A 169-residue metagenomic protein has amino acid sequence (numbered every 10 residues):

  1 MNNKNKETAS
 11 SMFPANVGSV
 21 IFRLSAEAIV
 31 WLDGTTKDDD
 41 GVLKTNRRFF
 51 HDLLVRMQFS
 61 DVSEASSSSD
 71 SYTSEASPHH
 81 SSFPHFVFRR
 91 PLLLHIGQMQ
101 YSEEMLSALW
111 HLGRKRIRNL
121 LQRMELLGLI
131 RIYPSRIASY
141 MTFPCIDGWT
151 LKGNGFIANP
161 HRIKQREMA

Functional and structural regions predicted by a protein language model:
M1-E103: Short recognition helix of helix-turn-helix/winged-helix DNA-binding domains
M1-E7, R114-A169: Winged-helix/helix-turn-helix nucleic-acid-interaction surface
L43, L106, R131-Y133: Generic marker of residues within folded, mature protein domains
F88-R89, W110-L112, W149: Tryptophan-centered motif/residue detector
Q100, H111, L127: Short catalytic/metal-binding and nucleic-acid-binding patches
E103-R114: Short helix-coil junctions and helix-kink-helix linkers
